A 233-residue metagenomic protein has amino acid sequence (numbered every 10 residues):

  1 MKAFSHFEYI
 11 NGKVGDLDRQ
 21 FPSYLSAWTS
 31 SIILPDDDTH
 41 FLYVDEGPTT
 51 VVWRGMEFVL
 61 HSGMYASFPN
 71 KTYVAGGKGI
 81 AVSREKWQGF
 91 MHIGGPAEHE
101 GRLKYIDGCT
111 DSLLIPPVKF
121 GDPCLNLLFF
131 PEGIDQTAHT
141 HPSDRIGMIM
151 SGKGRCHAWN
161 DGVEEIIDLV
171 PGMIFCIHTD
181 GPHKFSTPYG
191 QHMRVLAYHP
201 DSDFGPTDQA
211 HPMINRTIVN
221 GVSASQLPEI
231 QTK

Functional and structural regions predicted by a protein language model:
K2-H40, E100-D135: A short glycine-rich, His/Asp/Glu-containing loop-to-beta-strand
V14-D18, S26-W87: N-terminal accessory interaction module
I33-D36, N126, Q136-H141, A158 (+2 more regions): Short histidine-centered beta-strand/loop micro-motifs that create catalytic or ligand/metal-coordination sites
D38-V51, L128-P131, T140-C156, Y198-H199: Short, conserved beta-strand element in jelly-roll/cupin
D45, W53, V59-G76, F130-G133 (+3 more regions): Conserved metal-binding segment of the jelly-roll/cupin
T49-V52, P123, R155-H157, F204-P206: Short loop/beta submotifs within extracellular cysteine-rich repeat domains
M56, N126, R145, E164-E165 (+1 more regions): Short, conserved secondary-structure segments in the cores of folded domains
K78-C109, S186-K233: Double-stranded beta-helix
